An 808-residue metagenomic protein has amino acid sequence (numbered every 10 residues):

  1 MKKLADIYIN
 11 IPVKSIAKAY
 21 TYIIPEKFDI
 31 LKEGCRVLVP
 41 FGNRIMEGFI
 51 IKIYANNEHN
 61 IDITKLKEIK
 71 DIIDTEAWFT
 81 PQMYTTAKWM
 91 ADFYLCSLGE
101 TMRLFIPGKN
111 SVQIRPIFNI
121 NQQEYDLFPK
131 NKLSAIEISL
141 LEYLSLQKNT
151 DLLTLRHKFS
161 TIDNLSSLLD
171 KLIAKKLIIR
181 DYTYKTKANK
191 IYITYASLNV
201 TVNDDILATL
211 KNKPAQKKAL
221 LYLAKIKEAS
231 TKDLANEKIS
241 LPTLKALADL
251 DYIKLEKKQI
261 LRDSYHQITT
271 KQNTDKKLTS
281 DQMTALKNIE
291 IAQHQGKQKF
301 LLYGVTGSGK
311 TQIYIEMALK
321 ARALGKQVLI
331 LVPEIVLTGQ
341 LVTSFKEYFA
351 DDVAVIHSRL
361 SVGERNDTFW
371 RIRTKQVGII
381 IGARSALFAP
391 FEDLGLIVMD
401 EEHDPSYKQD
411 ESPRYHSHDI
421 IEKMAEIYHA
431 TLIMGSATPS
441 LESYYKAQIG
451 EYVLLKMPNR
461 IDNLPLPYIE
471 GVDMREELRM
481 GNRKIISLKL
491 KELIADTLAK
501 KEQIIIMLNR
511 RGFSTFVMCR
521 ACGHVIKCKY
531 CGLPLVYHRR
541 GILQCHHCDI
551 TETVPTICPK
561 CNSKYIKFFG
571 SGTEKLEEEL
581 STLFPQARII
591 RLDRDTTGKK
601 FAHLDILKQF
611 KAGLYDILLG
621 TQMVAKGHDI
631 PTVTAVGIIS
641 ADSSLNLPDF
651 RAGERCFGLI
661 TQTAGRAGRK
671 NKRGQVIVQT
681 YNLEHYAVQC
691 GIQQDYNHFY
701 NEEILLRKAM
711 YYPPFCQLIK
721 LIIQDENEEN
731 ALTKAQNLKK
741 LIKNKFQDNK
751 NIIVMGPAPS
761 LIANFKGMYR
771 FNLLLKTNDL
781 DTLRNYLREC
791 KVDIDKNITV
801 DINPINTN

Functional and structural regions predicted by a protein language model:
M1-A383, L387-S436, Q448-L464, L774 (+1 more regions): Accessory, non-ATPase domains that flank or precede helicase/AAA+ motor cores in DNA-metabolism machines
P40-N43, E334, M710-Y712, I762-N764: AMP-binding (ANL) adenylation modules
N273-T279, M283-L286, Q295-L732, K740 (+3 more regions): Inter-lobe coupling/hinge segments of SF2-like helicase ATPases
F699-A709, Q747-L761: Short amphipathic beta-strand starts and helix->beta connectors
L732-M755: Short amphipathic alpha-helix segments
V754-K766, T799-N808: Short proline/glycine- and acidic-rich turn/helix-capping motifs at secondary-structure junctions
K766-M768, L787: C-terminal effector/interaction modules appended to NTPase cores
